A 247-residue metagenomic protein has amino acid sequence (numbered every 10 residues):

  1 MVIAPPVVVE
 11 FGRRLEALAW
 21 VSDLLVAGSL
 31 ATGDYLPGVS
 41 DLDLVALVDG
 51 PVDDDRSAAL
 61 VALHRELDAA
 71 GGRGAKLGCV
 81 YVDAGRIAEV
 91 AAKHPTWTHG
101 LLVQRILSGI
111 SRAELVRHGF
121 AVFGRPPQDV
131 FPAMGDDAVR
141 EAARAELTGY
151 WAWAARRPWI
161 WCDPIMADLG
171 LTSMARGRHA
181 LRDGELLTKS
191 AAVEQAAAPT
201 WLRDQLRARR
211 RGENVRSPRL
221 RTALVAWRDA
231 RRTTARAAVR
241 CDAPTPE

Functional and structural regions predicted by a protein language model:
M1, D53-D54, R216, L220: Flexible, glycine- and charge-enriched loops at secondary-structure boundaries
M1-L25, D55-S57, D242-E247: Helical scaffold of the NTase/Pol beta-like nucleotidyltransferase catalytic core
F11-A19, H64-G71, A230, T234: Hydrophobic, Leu/Ile/Phe/Ala-enriched alpha-helical segments that form helix-helix packing faces
G28, T32-H64, K76-Y81: Catalytic metal-binding acidic patch
S29, V82-R86, R210: Residues that form or immediately flank small-molecule/cofactor binding pockets and catalytic motifs
S57, V61-C162, L171, G177: Conserved NTP/Mg2+-binding pocket subregion across the NTase superfamily
A121-V122, P127-E247: Nucleotidyltransferase catalytic cores
